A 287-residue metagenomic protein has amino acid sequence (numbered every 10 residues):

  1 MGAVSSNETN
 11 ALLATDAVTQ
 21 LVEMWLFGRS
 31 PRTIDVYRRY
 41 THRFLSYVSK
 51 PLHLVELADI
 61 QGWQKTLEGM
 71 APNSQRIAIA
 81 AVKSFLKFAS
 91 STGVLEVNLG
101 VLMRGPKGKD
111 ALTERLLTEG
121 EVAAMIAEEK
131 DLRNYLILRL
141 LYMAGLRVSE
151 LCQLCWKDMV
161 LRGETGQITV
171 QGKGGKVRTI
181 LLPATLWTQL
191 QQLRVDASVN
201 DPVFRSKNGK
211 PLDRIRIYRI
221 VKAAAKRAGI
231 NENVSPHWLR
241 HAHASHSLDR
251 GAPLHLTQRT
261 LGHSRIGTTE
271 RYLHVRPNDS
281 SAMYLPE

Functional and structural regions predicted by a protein language model:
T19-L112: N-terminal core-binding DNA-recognition domain of tyrosine recombinases/integrases
V82, I137, G145, S149-L154 (+2 more regions): Alpha-helix N-cap/helix-start motif at helix boundaries, enriched for small hydrophobics
L95-V97, G108-A124, G174-A184, S198-D201: DNA breakage-rejoining catalytic core of tyrosine-based enzymes
D110-A111, E119-V148: Basic, Lys/Arg- and aromatic-enriched nucleic-acid-binding interface segment
S149, Q153-Q189: Conserved tyrosine-mediated DNA breakage-rejoining catalytic core shared by Y-recombinases
G172-Q191, D201-K222: C-terminal catalytic core of Y-nucleophile DNA break-rejoin enzymes
I180, S198-V199, R219-R259, I266: Short, basic (Lys/Arg/His-rich) helix/loop patches that form interaction surfaces in the mid-to-C-terminal regions
L261-P286: Catalytic-site neighborhood detector that most strongly recognizes the C-terminal catalytic loop/helix of tyrosine
